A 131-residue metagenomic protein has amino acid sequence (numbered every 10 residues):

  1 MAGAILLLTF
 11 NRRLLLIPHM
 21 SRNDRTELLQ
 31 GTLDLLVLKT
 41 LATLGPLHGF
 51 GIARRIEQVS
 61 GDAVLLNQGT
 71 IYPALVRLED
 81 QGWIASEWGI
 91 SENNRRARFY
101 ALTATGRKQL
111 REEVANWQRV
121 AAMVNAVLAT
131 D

Functional and structural regions predicted by a protein language model:
M1-T43: N-terminal leader segment of winged-helix/HTH proteins
A2-H19, R107-D131: Amphipathic alpha-helical dimerization/coiled-coil segments that flank or bridge DNA-binding/regulatory modules
E27-T70: N-terminal helix-turn-helix DNA-binding core of bacterial DNA-binding proteins
I71-L78: Basic amphipathic alpha-helical segments that dock to polyanions
E79-R95, A101: Beta-hairpin "wing" of winged helix-turn-helix
N93-V114: Basic, amphipathic "hinge/linker" alpha-helix immediately C-terminal to the N-terminal HTH DNA-binding motif
